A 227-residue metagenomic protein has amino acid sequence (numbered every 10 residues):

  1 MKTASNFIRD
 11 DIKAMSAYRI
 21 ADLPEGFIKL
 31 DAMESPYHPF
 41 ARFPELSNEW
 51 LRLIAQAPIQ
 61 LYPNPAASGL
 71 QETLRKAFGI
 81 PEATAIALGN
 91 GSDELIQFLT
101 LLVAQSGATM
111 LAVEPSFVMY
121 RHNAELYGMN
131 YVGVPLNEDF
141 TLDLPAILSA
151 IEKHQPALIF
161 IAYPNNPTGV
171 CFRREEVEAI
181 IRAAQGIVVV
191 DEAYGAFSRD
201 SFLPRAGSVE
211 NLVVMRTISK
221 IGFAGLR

Functional and structural regions predicted by a protein language model:
M1-P65, Q155: N-terminal "arm"/small-domain region of PLP-dependent enzymes with the aminotransferase-like
I28-L30, L111, V132, V189 (+1 more regions): Hydrophobic/aromatic beta-strand patches that form the interior of the parallel beta-sheet core in alpha/beta enzyme
M33-P39, S92-D93, F117, Y163-T168 (+1 more regions): Short glycine-rich anion-binding loops that position phosphate/pyrophosphate groups of nucleotides and phosphorylated
P63, L88, A112, V214: Conserved SAM-binding loop
A67-T109: Phosphate-binding glycine-rich loop
L102-A157, I161: PLP-dependent aminotransferase-like
L142-H154, P167-A224: Active-site pre-lysine segment of PLP-dependent enzymes
